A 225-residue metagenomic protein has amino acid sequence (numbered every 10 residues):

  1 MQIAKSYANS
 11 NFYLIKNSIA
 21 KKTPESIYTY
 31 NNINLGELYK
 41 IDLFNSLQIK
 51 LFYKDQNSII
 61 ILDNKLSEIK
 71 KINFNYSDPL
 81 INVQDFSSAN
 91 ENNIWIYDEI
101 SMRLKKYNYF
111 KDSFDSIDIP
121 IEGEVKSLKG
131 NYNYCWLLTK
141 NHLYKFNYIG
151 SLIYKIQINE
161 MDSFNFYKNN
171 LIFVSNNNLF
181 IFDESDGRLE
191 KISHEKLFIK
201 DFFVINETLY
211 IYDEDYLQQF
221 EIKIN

Functional and structural regions predicted by a protein language model:
M1-S6, L35-L43, P79-S87, E122-Y132 (+2 more regions): Repeated scaffold domains used in trafficking and secretory/extracellular systems, primarily beta-propellers
Q2-I15, I19-A20, L47-K54, I59 (+6 more regions): Short beta-strand elements that form the blades of beta-propeller/WD-repeat-like and other beta-sheet-rich scaffold
K22-S26, D63-S67, N108-D112, N147-S151 (+2 more regions): Short loop/turn segments that connect beta-strands within beta-propeller blades
Y28-N73: Mid-chain, structured segments of secreted extracytoplasmic proteins
T29-N34, N73-P79, S116-E122, I153-E160 (+1 more regions): Surface loop/turn motifs at the tips and blade-to-blade linkers of beta-strand repeat domains
D78-L128: Hydrophobic, well-structured mid-protein blocks that either form specific transmembrane helices
L128-M161: A mid-sequence, solvent-exposed acidic-amphipathic segment
F182-N225: Hydrophilic extracytoplasmic domains
